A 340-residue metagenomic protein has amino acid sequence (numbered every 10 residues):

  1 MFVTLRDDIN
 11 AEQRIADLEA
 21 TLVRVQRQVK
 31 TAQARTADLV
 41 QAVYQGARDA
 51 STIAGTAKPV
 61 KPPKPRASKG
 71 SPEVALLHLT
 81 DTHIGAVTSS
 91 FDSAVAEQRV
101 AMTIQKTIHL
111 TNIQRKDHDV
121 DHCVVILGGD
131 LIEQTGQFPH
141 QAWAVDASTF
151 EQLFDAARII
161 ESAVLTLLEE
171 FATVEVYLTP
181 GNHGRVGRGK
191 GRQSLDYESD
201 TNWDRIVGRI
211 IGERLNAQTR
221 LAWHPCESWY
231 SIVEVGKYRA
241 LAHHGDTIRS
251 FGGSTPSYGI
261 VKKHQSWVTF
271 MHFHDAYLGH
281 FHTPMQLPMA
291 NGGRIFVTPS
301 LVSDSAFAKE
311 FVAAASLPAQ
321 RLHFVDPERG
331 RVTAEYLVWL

Functional and structural regions predicted by a protein language model:
M1-D117, D326-E328, W339-L340: Basic, amphipathic N-terminal segments that precede the first structured/catalytic domain
P62-L79, S93-G208: Core catalytic region of metal-dependent phosphoesterases/phosphodiesterases, especially metallo-beta-lactamase-like
A67-S68, S231-I232, M285: Replace "in large, NTP-powered and nucleic-acid-processing enzymes" with "in large, NTP-powered factors and other
T80-T82, G129-L131, G181-G184, G245-T247 (+2 more regions): Active-site metal-binding loops of divalent metal-dependent hydrolases
L168, Y197-R205, I210-S228, G236-W339: Conserved beta-sheet core of the metallophosphoesterase superfamily
V174-N182, A222-S231: Acidic carboxylate-rich catalytic motifs and surrounding loops in phosphoryl-/glycosyl-chemistry enzymes
